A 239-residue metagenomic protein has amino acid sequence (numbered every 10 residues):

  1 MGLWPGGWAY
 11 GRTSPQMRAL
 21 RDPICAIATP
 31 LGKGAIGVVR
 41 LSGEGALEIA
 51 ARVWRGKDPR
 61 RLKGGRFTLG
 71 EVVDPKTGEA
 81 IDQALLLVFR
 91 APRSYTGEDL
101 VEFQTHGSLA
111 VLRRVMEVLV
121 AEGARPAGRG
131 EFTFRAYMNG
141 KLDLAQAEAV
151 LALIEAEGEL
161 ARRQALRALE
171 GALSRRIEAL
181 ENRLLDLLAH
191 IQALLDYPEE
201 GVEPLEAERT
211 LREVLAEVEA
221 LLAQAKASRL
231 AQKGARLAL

Functional and structural regions predicted by a protein language model:
L3, R12-R163, R167: A glycine-rich (often HGG/GG-containing) alpha/beta subdomain
R40-L41, V53, Y197-L239: Conserved G1/Walker A P-loop phosphate-binding module
G130-M138, A168, A172, S228-L239: Glycine/charge-rich, flexible interdomain linkers and switch-proximal surface loops that mediate coupling
G140, I191, V218: Conserved RecA-like P-loop NTPase ATPase core
E148-V150, E155, L169, L173-R183: Non-catalytic terminal/linker segments enriched in charged/polar, low-complexity residues
R163-E170, P204-E208: Amphipathic, charged alpha-helical scaffolds that flank and support histidine-based chemistry in signaling
S174-E213: Charged, amphipathic alpha-helical linker segments immediately N-terminal to NTP-binding catalytic cores
